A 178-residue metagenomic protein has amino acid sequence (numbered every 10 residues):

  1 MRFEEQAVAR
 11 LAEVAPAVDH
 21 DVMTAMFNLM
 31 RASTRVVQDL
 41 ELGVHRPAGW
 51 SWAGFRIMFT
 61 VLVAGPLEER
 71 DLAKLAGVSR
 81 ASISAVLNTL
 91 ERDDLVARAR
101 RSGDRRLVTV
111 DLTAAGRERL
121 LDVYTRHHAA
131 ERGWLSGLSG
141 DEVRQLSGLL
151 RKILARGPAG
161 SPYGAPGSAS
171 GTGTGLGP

Functional and structural regions predicted by a protein language model:
M1-A17, D141-P178: C-terminal regulatory/oligomerization modules of transcriptional regulators
M1-A48: N-terminal leader segment of winged-helix/HTH proteins
M30, T34, F59-V63, Y124 (+1 more regions): Short, locally clustered residues in the helix-turn-helix/winged-helix DNA-binding domain
R46, K74, E91-R92: Alpha-helical residues within the helix-turn-helix
G54-M58: Short alpha-helical "packing" element that flanks the helix-turn-helix/winged-helix DNA-binding module
A64-E68: Short capping segments at the starts of secondary-structure elements
S79-S82: Helix-turn-helix DNA-binding motif, specifically the short coil turn and the N-cap/start of the second
N88-G148: Charged, amphipathic alpha-helical coiled-coil/dimerization segments
